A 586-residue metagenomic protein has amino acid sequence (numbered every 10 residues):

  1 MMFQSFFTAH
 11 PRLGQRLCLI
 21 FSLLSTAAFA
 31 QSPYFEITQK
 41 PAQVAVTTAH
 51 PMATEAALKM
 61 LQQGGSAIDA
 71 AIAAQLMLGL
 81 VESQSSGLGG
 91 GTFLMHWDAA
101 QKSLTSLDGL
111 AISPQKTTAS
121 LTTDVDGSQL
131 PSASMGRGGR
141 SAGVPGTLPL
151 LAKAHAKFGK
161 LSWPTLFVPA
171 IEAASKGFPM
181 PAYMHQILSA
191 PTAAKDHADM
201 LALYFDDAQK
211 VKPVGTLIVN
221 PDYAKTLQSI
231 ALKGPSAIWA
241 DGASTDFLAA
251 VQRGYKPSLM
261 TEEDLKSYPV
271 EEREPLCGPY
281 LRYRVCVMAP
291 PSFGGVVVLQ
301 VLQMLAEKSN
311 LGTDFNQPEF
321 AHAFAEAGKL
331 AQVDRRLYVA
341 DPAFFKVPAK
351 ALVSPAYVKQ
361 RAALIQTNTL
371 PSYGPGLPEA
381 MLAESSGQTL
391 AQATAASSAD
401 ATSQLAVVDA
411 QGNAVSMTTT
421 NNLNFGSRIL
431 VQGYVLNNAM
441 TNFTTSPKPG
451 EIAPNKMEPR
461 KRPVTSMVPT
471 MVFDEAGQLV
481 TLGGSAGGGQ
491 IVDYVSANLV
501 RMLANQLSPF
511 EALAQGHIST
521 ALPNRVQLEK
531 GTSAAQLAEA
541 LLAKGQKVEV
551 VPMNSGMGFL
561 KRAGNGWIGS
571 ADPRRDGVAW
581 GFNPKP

Functional and structural regions predicted by a protein language model:
M1-R12: N-terminal secretory signal peptides that target proteins for export/translocation
G14-A27: Bacterial N-terminal signal peptides
Q31-E55, K59, A67-A240, T245-A289 (+3 more regions): Noncatalytic scaffold domains of N-terminal-nucleophile
L80-G87, G91-W97, Q101-S106, S258-T261 (+4 more regions): Active-site rim segments in enzyme catalytic domains, especially the processed small/beta chain of N-terminal
E272, A399-T402, T465-M467: Short, small/polar residue-rich loop motifs at catalytic or cofactor-binding pockets
C286-G295, T402, A406, S416-R428 (+1 more regions): Glycine-rich phosphate/pyrophosphate-binding beta-alpha loops
K308-T420: Internal maturation/activation junctions in enzymes
Q411, R460-R462, V495, A504-P552: Extended C-terminal subregions enriched in glycine
